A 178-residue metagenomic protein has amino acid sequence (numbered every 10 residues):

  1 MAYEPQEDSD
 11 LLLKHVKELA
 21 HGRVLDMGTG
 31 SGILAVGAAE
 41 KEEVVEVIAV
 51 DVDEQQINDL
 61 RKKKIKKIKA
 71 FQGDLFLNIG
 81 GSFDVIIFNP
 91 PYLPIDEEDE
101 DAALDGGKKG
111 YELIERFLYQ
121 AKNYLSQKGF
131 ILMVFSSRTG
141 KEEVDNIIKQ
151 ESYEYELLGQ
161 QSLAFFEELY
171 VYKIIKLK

Functional and structural regions predicted by a protein language model:
A2, L113-K173: Conserved Class I SAM-dependent methyltransferase catalytic core
Y3-E7, K109-E112: Residue-level signal for the nucleotide or nucleotide-sugar donor/cofactor binding architecture
P5-F88, Y92-I95: Conserved SAM/SAH cofactor-binding pocket of Class I
V50, G107, M133-V134: Active-site-adjacent beta-strand anchor residues
R61-K62, E98-D101, V144-N146: Short amphipathic alpha-helical segments
A70, D99, F130: Residue-level signal for pocket-adjacent positions within structured domains
P90-R116: Mobile active-site "lid"/loop adjacent to the S-adenosyl-L-methionine
K178: Flexible, glycine-/basic-rich loop-and-beta segments that form/coincide with the SAM-dependent methyltransferase
